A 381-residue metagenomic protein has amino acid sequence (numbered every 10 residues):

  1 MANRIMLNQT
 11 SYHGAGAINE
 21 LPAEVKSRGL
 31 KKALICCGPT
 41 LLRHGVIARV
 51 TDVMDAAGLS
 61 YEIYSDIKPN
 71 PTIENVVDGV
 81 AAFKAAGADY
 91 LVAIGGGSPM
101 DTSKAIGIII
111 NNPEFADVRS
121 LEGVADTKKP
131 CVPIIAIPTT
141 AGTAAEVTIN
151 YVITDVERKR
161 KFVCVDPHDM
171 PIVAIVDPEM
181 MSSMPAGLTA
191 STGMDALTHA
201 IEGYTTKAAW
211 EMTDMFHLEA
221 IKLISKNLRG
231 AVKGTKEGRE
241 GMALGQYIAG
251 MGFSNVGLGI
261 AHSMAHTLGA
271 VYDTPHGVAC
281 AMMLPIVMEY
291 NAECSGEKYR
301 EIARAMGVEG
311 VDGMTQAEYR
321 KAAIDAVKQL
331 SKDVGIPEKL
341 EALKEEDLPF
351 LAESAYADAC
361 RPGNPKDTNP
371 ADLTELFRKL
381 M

Functional and structural regions predicted by a protein language model:
M1-Y64: An N-terminal, well-structured beta->alpha segment
I18-L21, R43-V46, I73-V76, S98-S103 (+3 more regions): Short glycine/serine/threonine-rich phosphate/pyrophosphate-binding segments that cradle anionic phosphate groups
L42-F115, R229-R239: N-terminal small/polar loop signature for handling phosphorylated ligands or for N-terminal nucleophile
E74-E179: Glycine/threonine-rich beta-strand-loop-alpha-helix active-site module that forms ligand/phosphate-binding
G142, Y247-C280, D358-G363: Glycine-rich phosphate/pyrophosphate-binding beta-alpha loops
N150-V256, A371: Carboxylate- and glycine-rich phosphate/diphosphate-binding segment that chelates Mg2+/Mn2+
T267-M306, M381: Catalytic phosphate/nucleotide-handling subdomain of diverse soluble enzymes
Y299, A303, E309-M381: C-terminal charged capping/lid subdomain of soluble metabolic enzymes
